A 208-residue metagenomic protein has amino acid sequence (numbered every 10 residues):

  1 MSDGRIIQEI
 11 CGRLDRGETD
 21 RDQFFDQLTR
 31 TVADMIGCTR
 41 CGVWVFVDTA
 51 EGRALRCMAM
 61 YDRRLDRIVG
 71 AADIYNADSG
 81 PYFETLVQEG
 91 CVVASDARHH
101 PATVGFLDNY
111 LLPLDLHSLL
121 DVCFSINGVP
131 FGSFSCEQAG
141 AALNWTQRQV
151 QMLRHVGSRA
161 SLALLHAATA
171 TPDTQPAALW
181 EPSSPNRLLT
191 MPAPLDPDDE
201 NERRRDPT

Functional and structural regions predicted by a protein language model:
M1-Q27, D34, R148, H166-D206: Signal-transmission linkers at sensory-effector interfaces
R30, G42-I74, D78-S79: GAF sensory/regulatory domain recognition with acknowledged cross-activation on helical regulatory dimers
R64-A102, F106-L112, H117: Regulatory sensory and allosteric helical modules in signal-transduction proteins and certain transcription factors
D108, D121, S133: Short hydrophobic/aromatic beta-strand element in the GNAT-like acyltransferase core that lines or flanks the acyl-donor
H117-S125: A short, aliphatic-rich beta-strand micro-motif
F124-F134: Short hydrophobic/glycine-rich mini-motifs in sensory/regulatory modules that couple input to downstream signaling
I126, N144-L165: Amphipathic alpha-helical "output/dimerization" segments
G132-L143: Short beta-strand-to-loop transition segments that serve as allosteric relay/switch motifs in sensory/regulatory domains
